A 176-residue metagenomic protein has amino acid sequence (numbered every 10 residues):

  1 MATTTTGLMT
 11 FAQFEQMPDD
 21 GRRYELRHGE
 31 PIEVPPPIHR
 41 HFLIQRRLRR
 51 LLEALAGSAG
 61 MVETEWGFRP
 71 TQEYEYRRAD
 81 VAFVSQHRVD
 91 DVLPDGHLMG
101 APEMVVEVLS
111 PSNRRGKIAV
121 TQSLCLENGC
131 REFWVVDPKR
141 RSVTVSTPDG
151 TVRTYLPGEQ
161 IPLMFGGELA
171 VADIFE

Functional and structural regions predicted by a protein language model:
M1-E176: Gly/Pro/Ser/Thr-rich low-complexity, intrinsically disordered segments predominantly at protein N-termini
